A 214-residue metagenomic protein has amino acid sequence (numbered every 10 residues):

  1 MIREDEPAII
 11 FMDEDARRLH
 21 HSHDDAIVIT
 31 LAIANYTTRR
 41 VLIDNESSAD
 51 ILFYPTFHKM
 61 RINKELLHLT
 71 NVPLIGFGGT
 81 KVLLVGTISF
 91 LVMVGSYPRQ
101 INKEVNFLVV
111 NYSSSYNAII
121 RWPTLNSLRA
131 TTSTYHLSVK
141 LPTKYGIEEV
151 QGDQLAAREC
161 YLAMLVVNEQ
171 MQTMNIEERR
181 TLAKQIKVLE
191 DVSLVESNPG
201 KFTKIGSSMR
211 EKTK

Functional and structural regions predicted by a protein language model:
M1-K214: Short linear "hotspot" motifs
